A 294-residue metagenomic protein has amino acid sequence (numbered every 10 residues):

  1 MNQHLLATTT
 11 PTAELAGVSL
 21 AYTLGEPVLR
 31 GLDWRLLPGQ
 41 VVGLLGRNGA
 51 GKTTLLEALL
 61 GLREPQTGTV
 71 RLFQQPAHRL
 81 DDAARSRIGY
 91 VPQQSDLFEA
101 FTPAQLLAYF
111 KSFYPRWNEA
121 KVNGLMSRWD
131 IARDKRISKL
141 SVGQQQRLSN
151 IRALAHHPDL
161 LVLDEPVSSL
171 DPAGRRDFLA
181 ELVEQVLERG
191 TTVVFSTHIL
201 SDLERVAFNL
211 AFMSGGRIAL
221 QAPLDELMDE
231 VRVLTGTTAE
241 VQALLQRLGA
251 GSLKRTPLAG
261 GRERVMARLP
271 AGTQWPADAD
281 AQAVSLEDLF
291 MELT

Functional and structural regions predicted by a protein language model:
N2-G31, P38, D81: A short, flexible loop at the N-terminus of ABC-type nucleotide-binding domains that lies
L45-R47: The feature captures the beta-strand-to-loop junction immediately N-terminal to the Walker
L60: Helix-to-loop junction immediately C-terminal to a conserved catalytic motif
G68-R79, A83-A84: Conserved ABC transporter NBD signature motif
P92-L148: ABC-family P-loop ATPase nucleotide-binding domains
L161-E165, L170: Catalytic Walker B motif of ABC-type/P-loop ATPase nucleotide-binding domains
R176-A267: ABC transporter nucleotide-binding domain
